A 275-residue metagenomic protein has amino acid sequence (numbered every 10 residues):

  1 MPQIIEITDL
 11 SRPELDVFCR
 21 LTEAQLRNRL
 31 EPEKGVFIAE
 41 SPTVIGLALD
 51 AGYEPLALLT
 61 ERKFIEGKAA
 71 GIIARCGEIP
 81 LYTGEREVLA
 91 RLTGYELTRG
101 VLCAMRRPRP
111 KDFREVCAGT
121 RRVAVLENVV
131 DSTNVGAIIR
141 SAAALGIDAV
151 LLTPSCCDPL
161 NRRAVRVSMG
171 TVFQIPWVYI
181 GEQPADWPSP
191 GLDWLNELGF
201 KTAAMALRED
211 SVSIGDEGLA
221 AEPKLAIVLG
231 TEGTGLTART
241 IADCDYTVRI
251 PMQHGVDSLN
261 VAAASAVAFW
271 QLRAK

Functional and structural regions predicted by a protein language model:
M1-G71, C156-C157: Boundary-proximal intrinsically disordered activation/regulatory segments immediately upstream of a helical core
P2, L81-T83, P108-D210: RNA substrate-binding interface of SAM-dependent RNA methyltransferases
I7, F37, E127-N128, T153-P154 (+4 more regions): Glycine- and other small-residue-rich loops at beta-strand/loop junctions that grip anionic moieties
G67-E78, T240: Short, aromatic/basic amphipathic alpha-helical patches
R75-G94, V178: A glycine-rich helix N-cap at a beta->alpha junction
C103, S141-L145, P159-F173, A238-K275: Structured adenosyl-cofactor binding patch, chiefly the S-adenosyl-L-methionine
A203-H254: Active-site/ligand-binding-proximal alpha/beta "capping" segment
